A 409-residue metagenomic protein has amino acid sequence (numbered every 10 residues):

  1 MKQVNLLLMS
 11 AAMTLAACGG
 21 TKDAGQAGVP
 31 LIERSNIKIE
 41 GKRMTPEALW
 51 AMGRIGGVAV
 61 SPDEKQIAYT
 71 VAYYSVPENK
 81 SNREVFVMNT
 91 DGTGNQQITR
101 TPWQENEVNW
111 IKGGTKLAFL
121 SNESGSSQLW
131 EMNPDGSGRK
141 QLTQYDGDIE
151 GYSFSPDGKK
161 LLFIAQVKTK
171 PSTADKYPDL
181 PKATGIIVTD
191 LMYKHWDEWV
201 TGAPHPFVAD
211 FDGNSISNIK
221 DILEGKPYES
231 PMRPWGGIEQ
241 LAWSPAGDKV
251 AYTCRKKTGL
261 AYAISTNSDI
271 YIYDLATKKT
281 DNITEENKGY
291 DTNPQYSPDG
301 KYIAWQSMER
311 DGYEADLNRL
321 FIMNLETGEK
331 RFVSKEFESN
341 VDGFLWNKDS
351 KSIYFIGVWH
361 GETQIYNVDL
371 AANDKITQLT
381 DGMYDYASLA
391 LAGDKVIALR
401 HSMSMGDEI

Functional and structural regions predicted by a protein language model:
L15-A17: C-terminal motif of bacterial Sec signal peptides marking the signal peptidase cleavage site
G25-I32, R83, Q166-G225, T253-K256 (+3 more regions): Predominantly five- to eight-bladed beta-propeller fold
L31-R54, K80, M88-Q104, S121 (+8 more regions): Multi-bladed beta-propeller domains
E47-R83: Beta-strand-rich domains and repeat architectures in extracellular enzymes and scaffolds, especially beta-propellers
P62-D63, K112-G113, P156-D157, P245-A246 (+3 more regions): Residue-level detector of Asp-centered blade-edge/turn motifs that repeat once per structural unit in beta-propeller
E64-I67, G114-A118, L161-L162, G247-V250 (+3 more regions): Hydrophobic beta-strand positions that form the internal "hydrophobic ladder" of WD40/Gbeta-like beta-propeller blades
Y73-P77, E123-S126, K168-P171, K257-L260 (+3 more regions): Short glycine/acidic-enriched loop and turn motifs that connect beta-strands
